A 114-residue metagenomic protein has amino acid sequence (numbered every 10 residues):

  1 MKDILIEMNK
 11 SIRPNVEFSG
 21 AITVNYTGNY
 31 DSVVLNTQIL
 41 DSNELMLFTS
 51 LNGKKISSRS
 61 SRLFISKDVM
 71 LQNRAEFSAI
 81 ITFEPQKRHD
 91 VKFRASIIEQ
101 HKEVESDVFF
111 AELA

Functional and structural regions predicted by a protein language model:
M1-A114: C-terminal beta-sandwich interaction modules and adjacent acidic, Ser/Thr/Pro/Gly-rich low-complexity tails used
